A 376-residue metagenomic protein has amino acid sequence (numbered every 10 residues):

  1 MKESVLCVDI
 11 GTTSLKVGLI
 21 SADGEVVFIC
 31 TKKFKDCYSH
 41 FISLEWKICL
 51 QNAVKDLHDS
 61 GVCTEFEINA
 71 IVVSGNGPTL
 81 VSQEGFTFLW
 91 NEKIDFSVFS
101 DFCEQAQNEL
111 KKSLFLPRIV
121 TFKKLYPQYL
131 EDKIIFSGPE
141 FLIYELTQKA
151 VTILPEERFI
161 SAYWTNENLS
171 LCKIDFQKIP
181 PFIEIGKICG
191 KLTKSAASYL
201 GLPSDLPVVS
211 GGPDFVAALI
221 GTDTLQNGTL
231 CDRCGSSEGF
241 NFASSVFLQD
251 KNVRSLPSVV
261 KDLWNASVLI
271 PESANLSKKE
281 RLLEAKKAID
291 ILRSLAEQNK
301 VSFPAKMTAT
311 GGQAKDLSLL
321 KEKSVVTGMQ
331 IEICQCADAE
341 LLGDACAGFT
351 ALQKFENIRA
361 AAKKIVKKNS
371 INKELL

Functional and structural regions predicted by a protein language model:
M1-G85, E131, S198, L206-S210 (+1 more regions): N-terminal glycine/serine-rich phosphate-binding loop of ATP-dependent small-molecule kinases, especially carbohydrate
I10-T12, Q107-P213, S277: Gly/Ser/Thr-rich active-site cleft segment
Q51-N69, L125-Y129, N168-F176, L200 (+1 more regions): Phosphate/pyrophosphate-binding loops at sites that engage ATP/ADP/AMP, CoA/4′-phosphopantetheine, polyphosphate
T64-I119: Active-site phosphate-binding/coordination module
V73-P78, I185-G186, C234-S236, A305-K315: Glycine-rich beta-strand-to-loop/alpha-helix junction loops that act as flexible
L80-S100, F136-E140, E145-E167, L206-E280: Glycine-rich phosphate-binding loop of actin/hexokinase-like ATP-binding domains
A217-G221, I270-P271, K321, E332-K367: Glycine-rich phosphate-binding/hydrolytic loop that grips phosphoryl groups
S277-Q335, E340: Activation-segment/catalytic-loop signature of the eukaryotic protein kinase fold
